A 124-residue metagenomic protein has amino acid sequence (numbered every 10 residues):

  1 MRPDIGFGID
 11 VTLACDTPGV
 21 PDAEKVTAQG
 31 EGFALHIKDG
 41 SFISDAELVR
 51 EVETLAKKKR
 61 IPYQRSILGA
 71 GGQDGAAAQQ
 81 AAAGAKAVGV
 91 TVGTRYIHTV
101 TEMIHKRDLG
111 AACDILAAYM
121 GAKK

Functional and structural regions predicted by a protein language model:
M1-A34, G71, G75, K124: Acidic/histidine-rich catalytic neighborhood of metal-dependent amide-processing enzymes
T27-C113, G121-K123: Active-site-adjacent substrate-binding region of metalloamidase/peptidase-like peptide-processing proteins
